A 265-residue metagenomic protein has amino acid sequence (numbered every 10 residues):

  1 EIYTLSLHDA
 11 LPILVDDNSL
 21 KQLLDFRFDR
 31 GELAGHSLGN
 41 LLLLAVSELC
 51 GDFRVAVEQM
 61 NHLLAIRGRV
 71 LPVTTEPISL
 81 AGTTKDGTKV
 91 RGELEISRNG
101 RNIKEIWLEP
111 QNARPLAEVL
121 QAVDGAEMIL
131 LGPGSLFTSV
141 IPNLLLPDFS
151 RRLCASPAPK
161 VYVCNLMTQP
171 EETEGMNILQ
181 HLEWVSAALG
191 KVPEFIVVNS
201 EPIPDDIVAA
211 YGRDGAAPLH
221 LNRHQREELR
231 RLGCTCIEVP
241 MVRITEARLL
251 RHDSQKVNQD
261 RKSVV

Functional and structural regions predicted by a protein language model:
E1-D9, K262-V265: Single conserved hydrophobic/aromatic residue that forms the stacking wall/gate of nucleotide- or nucleobase-binding
S6, A10-A56, H62-L63, R69 (+3 more regions): Glycine-rich nucleotide/cofactor/substrate-binding loop typically near the N-terminus or early in the first domain
S6, A10-S19, I78-S79, N112 (+2 more regions): Metallocofactor- and cofactor-centric catalytic cores in central/energy metabolism, strongly enriched
S6, G100, L116, L136 (+3 more regions): Conserved phosphate- and dinucleotide-binding cores of soluble alpha/beta proteins, encompassing both enzyme active
D25-L49, G134-I141, M167-T173, I203 (+1 more regions): Glycine-rich phosphate/diphosphate-binding loops and the adjacent beta-loop-alpha structural elements that coordinate
E76-F137: Active-site gating loop/helix substructures
I178-S263: C-terminal functional extensions of proteins
